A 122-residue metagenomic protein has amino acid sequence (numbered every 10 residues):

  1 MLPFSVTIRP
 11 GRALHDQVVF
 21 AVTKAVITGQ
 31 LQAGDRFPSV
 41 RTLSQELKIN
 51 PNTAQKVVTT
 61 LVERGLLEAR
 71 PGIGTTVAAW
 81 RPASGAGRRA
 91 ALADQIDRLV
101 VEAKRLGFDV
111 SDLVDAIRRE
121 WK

Functional and structural regions predicted by a protein language model:
M1-R36, T42, A90-K122: Extreme N-terminal segment that seeds HTH/winged-HTH DNA-binding domains in transcriptional regulators
T23, P51, K56, G74-T76: A general secondary-structure boundary signal
I27, Q32, E63, R70-G72: Short glycine/serine/threonine-biased micro-segments
R36-E68: N-terminal helix-turn-helix
S39, I73-A79: Minor-groove-contacting beta-hairpin "wing" of winged helix-turn-helix DNA-binding domains
S44-Q45, W80-R81, K122: Short Asp/Glu-rich motifs
E68, G74-T76, I117: Conserved beta-strand edge residues that scaffold enzyme active sites
P82-R89: Terminal helix-turn-helix DNA-binding modules in bacterial transcription factors
